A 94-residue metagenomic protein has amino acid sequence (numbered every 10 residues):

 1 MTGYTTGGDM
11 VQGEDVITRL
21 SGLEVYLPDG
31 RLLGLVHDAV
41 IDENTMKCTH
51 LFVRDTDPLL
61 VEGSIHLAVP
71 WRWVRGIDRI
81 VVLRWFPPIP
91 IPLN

Functional and structural regions predicted by a protein language model:
M1-N94: Peripheral interaction segments used for macromolecular assembly
